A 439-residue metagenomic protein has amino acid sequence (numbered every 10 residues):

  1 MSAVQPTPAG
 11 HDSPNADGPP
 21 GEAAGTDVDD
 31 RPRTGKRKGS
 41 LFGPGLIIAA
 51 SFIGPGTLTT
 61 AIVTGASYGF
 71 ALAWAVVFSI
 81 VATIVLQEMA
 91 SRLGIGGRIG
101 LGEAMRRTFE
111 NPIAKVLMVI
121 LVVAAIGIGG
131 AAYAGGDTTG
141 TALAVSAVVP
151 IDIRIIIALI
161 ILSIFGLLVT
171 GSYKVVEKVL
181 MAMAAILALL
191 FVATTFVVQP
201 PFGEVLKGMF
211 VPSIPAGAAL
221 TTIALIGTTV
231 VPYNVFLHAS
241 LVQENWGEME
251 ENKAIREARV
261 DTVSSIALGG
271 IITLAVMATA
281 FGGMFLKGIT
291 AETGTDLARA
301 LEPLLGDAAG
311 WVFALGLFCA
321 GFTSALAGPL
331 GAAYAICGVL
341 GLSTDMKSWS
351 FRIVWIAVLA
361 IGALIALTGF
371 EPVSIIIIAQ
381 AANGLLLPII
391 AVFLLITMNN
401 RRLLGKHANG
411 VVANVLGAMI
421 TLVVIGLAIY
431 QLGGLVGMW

Functional and structural regions predicted by a protein language model:
M1-G56, L117, T221, G247-E257: Membrane-interface "cap" regions at the ends of multi-pass membrane proteins
G21-T26, A61-V63, E88-A114, L143-V145 (+3 more regions): Flexible loop linkers connecting adjacent transmembrane helices in multi-pass alpha-helical membrane transporters
I48, A75-E110, V122-G129: Juxtamembrane transmembrane-helix boundary signature
T83-S91, I113-D137, A142-S172, G227-T228 (+1 more regions): Helix-loop-helix module between adjacent transmembrane segments
I84-G96, V242-Q243, M249, A267-D296: Extracellular/periplasmic helix-exit of transmembrane alpha-helices
I120-V123, A147-T170, I186-T195, D345-L364 (+1 more regions): Transmembrane alpha-helical segments of multi-pass small-molecule transport proteins
L159, L168-V198, S213, A382-N383 (+3 more regions): Membrane-interface loop-to-helix entry segments
A184-V211, T222-S240, F393-R402, L427-M438: Hydrophobic alpha-helical segments and their helix-loop junctions in multi-pass secondary transporters
